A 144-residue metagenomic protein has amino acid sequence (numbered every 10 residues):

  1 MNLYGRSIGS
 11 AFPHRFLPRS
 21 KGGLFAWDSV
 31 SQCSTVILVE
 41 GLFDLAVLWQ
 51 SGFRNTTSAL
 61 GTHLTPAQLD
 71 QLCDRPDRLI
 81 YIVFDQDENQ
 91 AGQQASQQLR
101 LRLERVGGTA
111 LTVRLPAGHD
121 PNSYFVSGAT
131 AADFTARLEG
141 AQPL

Functional and structural regions predicted by a protein language model:
M1-R78, Q94-A95: Phosphate-handling DNA/RNA-contact segment within nucleic-acid enzymes
L38, R78-A91, R114: Acidic beta-strand-to-loop metal/phosphate-binding motif
S58-T62, T109-A117: RNase H-like polynucleotidyl transferase catalytic core
D74-P76, L99-R100, G128-A132: Short, hinge-like loop/turn segments at secondary-structure boundaries
R75-D77, P116-H119: Short, solvent-exposed loop/turn segments at the edges of secondary structure
I80-V83, A91, S96-G108, F125: Conserved phosphate-handling catalytic cores of large alpha/beta enzymes
T112-G118, Y124-L144: C-terminal or mid-to-C-terminal helical accessory/interaction module adjacent to the motor/catalytic core
